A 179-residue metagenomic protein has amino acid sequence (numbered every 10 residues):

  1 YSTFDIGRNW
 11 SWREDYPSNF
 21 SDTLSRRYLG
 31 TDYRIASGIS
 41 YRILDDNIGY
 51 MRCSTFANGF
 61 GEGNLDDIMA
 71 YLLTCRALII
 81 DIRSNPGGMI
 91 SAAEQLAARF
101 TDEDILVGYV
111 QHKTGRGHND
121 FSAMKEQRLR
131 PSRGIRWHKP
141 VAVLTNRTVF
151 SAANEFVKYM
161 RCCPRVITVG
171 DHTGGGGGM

Functional and structural regions predicted by a protein language model:
Y1-K113, G117-E126, P140, I167 (+1 more regions): Flexible, low-complexity junctional segments that flank or bridge functional domains
S54, S84, R147-T148, H172: Residue-level signal for short, function-critical loop segments
D67-Y71, E126-R133, K158-R161: Mature extracellular/periplasmic domains of secretome proteins
G87, R130-W137: Active-site microenvironments of hydrolase-like enzyme catalytic domains
L106, V149-F150: Short helix-loop capping/hinge motifs at secondary-structure junctions, enriched in acidic/polar residues
G134-I135, K139-R147: A conserved mid-domain beta-alpha-beta active-site/ligand-binding segment of alpha/beta enzyme cores
A153-V166: Non-catalytic, well-ordered alpha-helical segments in soluble enzyme domains
R161, V169-M179: C-terminal soluble interaction/assembly domains
